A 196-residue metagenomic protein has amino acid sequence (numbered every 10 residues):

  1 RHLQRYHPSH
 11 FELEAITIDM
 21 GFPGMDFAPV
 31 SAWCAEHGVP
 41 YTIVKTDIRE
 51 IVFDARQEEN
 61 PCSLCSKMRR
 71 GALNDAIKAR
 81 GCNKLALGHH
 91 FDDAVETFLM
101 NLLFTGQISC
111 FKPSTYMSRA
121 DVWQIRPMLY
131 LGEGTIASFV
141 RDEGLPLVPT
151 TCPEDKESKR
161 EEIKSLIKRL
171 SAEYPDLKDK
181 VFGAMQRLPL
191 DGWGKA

Functional and structural regions predicted by a protein language model:
R1-M100, F104, G134-D142: ATP-dependent adenylation/nucleotidyltransferase module used to activate substrates
E12-I16, M68-R69, T115-A120, L190-A196: AMP-forming adenylation/ATP pyrophosphatase catalytic core
L13, D92-A172: Catalytic subdomain that performs nucleotidyl-dependent activation
M20-F22, I48-E50, T115-S118, L131 (+2 more regions): Residue-level detector of flexible, active-site-proximal loop/helix-junction positions within diverse enzyme catalytic
P29, A72, S165-L166, K180: Alpha-helical elements of Rossmann-like donor-binding domains used by nucleotide-donor carbohydrate transfer enzymes
V52-A55, K159-R160, L190: Short, solvent-exposed polar/charged micro-motifs at secondary-structure junctions
S158, D176-A196: A short, charged, Gly/Pro-tolerant segment at domain boundaries
